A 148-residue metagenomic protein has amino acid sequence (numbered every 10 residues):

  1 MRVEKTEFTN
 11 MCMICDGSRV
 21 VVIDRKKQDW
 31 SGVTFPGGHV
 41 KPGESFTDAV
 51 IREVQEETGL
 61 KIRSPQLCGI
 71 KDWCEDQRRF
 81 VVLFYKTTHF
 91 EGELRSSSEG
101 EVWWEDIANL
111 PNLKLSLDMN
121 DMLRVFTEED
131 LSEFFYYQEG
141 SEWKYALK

Functional and structural regions predicted by a protein language model:
M1-V20: Conserved N-terminal beta-strand and adjoining loop/helix that marks the start of the Nudix/MutT-like hydrolase domain
E7-T9, W30, F80: Short coil/loop residues immediately preceding or within conserved phosphate-binding loops of NTP-utilizing enzyme
I14, F84-T88, D106: Short, well-ordered beta-strand micro-motif
R19-Q55, S141-K148: Conserved Nudix-box catalytic region and its N-terminal flanking loop in Nudix hydrolases and closely related
K61-G69: A short coil-to-beta-strand element that immediately follows conserved catalytic motifs
W73-E93, M122-R124, D130: Active-site-adjacent beta-strand/loop module that shapes the phosphate/pyrophosphate-binding cleft
R95-T127, Y145-K148: NUDIX/MutT-family hydrolases
